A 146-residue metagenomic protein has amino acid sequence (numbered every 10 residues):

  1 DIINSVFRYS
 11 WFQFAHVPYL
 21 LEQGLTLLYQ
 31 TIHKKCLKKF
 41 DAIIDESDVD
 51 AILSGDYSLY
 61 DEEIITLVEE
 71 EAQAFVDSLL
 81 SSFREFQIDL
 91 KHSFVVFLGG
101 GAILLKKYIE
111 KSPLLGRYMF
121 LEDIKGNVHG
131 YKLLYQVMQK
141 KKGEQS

Functional and structural regions predicted by a protein language model:
D1-F14, I32: Gly/Thr-rich phosphate-binding beta-strand-loop-beta motif of the actin/hexokinase/Hsp70
D1-N4, E22-L25, G99-L104: Gly/Ser/Thr-rich loops at beta-strand to alpha-helix junctions that form or flank small-molecule/cofactor-binding
W11-Q23, L115-Y118: Short helix/strand-bridging catalytic loops that position acidic/His residues to coordinate divalent metals and engage
L28-S146: Helical "lid/coupling" subdomains associated with nucleotide-phosphate turnover
